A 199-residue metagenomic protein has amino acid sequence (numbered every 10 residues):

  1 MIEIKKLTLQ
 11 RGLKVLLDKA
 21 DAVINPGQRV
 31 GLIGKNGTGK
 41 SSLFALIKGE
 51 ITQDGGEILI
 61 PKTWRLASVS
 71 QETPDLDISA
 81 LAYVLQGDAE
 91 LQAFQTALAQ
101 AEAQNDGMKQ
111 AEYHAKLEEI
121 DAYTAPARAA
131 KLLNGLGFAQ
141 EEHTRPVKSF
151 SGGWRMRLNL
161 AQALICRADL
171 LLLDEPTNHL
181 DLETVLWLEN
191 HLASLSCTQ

Functional and structural regions predicted by a protein language model:
M1-Q199: ABC ATP-binding cassette signature C-motif
